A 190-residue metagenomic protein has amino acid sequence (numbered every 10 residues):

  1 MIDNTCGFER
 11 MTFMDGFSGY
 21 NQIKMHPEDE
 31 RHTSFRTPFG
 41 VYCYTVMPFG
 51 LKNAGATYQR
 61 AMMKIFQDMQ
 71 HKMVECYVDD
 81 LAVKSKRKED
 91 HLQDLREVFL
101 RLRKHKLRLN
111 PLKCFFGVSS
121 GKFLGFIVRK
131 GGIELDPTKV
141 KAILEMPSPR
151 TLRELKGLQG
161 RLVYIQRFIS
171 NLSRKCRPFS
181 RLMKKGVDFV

Functional and structural regions predicted by a protein language model:
M1-V190: Retroelement reverse transcriptase polymerase core
